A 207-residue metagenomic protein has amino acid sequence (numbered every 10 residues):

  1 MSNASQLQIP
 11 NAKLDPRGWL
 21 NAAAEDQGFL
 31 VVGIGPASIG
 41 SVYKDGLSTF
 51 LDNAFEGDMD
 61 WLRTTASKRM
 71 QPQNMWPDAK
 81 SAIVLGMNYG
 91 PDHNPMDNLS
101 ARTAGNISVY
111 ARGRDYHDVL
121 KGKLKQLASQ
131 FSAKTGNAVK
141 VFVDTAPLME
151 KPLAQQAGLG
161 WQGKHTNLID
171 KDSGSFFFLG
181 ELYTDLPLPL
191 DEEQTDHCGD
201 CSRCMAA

Functional and structural regions predicted by a protein language model:
M1-H197: Auxiliary alpha/beta "docking" domains used to position bulky ligands
E193-A207: Cysteine-centered iron-sulfur cluster-binding motifs in ferredoxin-type domains/subunits of redox enzymes
